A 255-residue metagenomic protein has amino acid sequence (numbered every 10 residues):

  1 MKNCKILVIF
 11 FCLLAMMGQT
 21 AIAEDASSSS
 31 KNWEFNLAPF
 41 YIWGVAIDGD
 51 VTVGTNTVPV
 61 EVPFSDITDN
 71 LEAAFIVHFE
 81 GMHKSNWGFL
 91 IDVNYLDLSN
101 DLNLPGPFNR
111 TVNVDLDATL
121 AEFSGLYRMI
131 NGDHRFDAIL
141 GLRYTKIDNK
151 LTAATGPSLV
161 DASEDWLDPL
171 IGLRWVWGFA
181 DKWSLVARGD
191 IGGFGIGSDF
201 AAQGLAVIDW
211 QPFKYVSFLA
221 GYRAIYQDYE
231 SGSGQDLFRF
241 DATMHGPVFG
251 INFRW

Functional and structural regions predicted by a protein language model:
M1-N32: Cleavable N-terminal export/targeting peptides
A23-S28, H83-S85, L126-N131, W177-D181 (+2 more regions): Outer-membrane beta-barrel proteins
A23-Y95, G246-V248, R254: Short glycine/proline- and aromatic-enriched beta-strand/turn motifs that initiate or cap beta-hairpins
L37-P39, V77-G81, F123-Y127, L140-L142 (+4 more regions): Residues on the lipid-exposed face of transmembrane beta-strands in outer-membrane beta-barrel proteins
A46-E72, V93-T119, T145-W166, F194-G197 (+1 more regions): Extracellular/periplasm-exposed beta-strand and loop segments of Gram-negative cell-envelope proteins, dominated by
N86-F89, D133-F136, D181-L185, Y215-F218: Repeated loop/turn-to-beta-strand initiation elements of outer-membrane beta-barrel proteins
L120, W166-G172, D199-V207, S217 (+1 more regions): Transmembrane beta-barrel architecture of outer membranes
W183-D199: Transmembrane beta-strand segments that form the barrel wall of outer-membrane beta-barrel proteins
